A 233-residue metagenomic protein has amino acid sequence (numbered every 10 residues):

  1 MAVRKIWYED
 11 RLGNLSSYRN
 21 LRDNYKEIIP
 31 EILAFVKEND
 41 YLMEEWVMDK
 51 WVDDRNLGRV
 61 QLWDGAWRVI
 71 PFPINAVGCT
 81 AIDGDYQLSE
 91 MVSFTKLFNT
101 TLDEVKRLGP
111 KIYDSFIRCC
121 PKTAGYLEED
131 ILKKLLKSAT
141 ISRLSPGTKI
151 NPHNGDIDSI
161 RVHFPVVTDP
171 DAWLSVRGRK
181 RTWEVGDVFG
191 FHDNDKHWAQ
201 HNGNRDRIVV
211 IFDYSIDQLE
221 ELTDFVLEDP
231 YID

Functional and structural regions predicted by a protein language model:
M1-Y126: Non-heme Fe(II)/2-oxoglutarate
G125-P146: A short glycine-rich, His/Asp/Glu-containing loop-to-beta-strand
R143-S145, G155-A172: Short, conserved beta-strand element in jelly-roll/cupin
I150-H153, A172-L174, F191-G203: Short beta-strand His + acidic residue motifs that chelate non-heme Fe in jelly-roll/DSBH and cupin folds
I160-P165, V188-G190, N204-L222: A short hydrophobic beta-strand segment most commonly corresponding to one strand of the jelly-roll/cupin
P165-V185: A short beta-strand-loop-beta hairpin characteristic of the jelly-roll/cupin
T182-V185, F189-N194: Extracellular carbohydrate recognition and processing domains and analogous Trp-centered ligand-binding platforms
